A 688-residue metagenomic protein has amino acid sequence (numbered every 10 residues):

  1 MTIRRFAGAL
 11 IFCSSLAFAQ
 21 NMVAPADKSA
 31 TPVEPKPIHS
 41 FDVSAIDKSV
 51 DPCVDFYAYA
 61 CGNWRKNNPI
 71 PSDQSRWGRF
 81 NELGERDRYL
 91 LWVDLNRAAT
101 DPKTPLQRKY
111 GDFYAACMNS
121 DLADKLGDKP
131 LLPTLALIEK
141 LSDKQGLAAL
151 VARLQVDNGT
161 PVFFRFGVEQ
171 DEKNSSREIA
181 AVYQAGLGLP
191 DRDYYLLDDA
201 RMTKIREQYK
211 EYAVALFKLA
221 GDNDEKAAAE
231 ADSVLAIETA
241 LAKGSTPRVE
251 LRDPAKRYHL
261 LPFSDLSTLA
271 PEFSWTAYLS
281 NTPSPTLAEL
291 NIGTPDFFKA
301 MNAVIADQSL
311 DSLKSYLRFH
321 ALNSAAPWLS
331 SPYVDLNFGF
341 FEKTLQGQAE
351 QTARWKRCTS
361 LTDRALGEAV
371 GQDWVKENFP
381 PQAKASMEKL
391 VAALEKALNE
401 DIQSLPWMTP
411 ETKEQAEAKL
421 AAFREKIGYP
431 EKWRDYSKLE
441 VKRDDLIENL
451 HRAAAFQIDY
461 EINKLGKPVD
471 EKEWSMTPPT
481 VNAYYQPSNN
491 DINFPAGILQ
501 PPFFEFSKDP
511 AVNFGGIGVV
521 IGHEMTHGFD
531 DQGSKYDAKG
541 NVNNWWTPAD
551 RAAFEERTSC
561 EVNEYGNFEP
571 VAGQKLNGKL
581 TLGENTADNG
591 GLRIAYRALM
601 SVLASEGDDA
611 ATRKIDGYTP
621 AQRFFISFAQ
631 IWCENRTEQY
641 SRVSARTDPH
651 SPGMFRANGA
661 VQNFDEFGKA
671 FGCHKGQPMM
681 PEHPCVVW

Functional and structural regions predicted by a protein language model:
M1-I3: N-terminal secretory signal peptides that target proteins for export/translocation
A7-A17: Bacterial N-terminal signal peptides
A17-A26, A30: Boundary at the C-terminal end of the N-terminal hydrophobic targeting segment
K28-S44: Short, Gly/Pro- and small/polar-rich lid/capping loops
A30-E34, G84, V234, L269-E272 (+5 more regions): Intrinsically disordered, low-complexity linker/terminal regions across diverse proteins
P32-P37, V50-D55, Y59-K125: Active-site-surrounding "flap" and adjacent substrate/cofactor-binding loops of secreted or lumenal enzymes, prototyped
I46-K66, Y195-K218, L582, N589-I594: Hydrophobic/aromatic-rich, well-ordered segments within soluble, folded domains that form packed cores
N96-A393: Noncatalytic, helix-rich "gating/capping" subdomain that lines the substrate-entry/channel surface of large enzyme
